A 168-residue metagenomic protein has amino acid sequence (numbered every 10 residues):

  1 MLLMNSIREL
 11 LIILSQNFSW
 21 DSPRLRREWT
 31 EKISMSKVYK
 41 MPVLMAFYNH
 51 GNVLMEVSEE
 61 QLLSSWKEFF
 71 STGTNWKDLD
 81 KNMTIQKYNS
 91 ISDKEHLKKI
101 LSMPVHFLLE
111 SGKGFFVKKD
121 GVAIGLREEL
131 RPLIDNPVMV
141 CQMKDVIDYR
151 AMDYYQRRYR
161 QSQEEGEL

Functional and structural regions predicted by a protein language model:
M1-L168: Intrinsically disordered, charged low-complexity linkers and terminal tails that flank or connect structured domains
